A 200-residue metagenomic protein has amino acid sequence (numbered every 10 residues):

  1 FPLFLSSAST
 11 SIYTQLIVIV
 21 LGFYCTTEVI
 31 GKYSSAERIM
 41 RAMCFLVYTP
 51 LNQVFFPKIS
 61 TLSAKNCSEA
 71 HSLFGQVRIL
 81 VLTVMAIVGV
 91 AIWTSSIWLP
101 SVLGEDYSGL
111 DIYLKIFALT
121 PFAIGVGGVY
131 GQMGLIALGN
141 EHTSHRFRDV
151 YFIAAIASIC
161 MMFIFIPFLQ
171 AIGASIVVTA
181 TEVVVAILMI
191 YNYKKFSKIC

Functional and structural regions predicted by a protein language model:
P2, I17-V18, G31-Y48, L80 (+1 more regions): Alpha-helical transmembrane segments of polytopic membrane transporters and translocases
L3, L21-R41, Y107-D111, A171-I176: Interfacial/gating helices of multi-pass transporter permease domains
T10, Y33-Q53, V84-V88, F117-G125: Transmembrane helix-bundle signature of multi-pass secondary active exporters and lipid flippases
V29, S96, P100, A154-I187: Membrane-interface helix-loop junctions in multi-pass transport and translocation proteins
A36, M40-C67, G131-A137: Helix-loop junctions and terminal segments of transmembrane helices in multi-pass membrane transport/translocation
L51, F55, G125-V126, G131-G134 (+2 more regions): C-terminal transmembrane helix end/exit motif
T94-A123, G139-E141: Interfacial segments at transmembrane-helix termini and the short loops linking adjacent helices
L119-V150: Membrane-interface junctions at transmembrane-helix termini in multi-pass inner-membrane proteins
